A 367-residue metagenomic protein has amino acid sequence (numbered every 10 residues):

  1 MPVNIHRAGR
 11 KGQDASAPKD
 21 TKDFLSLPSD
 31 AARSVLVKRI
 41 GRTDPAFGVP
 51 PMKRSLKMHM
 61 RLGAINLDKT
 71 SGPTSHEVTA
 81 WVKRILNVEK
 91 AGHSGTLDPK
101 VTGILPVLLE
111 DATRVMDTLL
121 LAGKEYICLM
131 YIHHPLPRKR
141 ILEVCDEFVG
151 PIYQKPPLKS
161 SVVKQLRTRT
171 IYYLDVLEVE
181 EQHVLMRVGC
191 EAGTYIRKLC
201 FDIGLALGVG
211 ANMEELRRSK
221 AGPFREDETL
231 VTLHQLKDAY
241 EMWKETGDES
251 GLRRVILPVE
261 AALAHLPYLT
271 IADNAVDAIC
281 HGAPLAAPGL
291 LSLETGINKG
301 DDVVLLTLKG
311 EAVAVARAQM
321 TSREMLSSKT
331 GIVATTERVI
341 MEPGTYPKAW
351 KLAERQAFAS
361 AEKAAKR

Functional and structural regions predicted by a protein language model:
P2-T70, T74-G92, S161-L166, H183 (+2 more regions): Accessory RNA 3′-end/elbow-binding domains used by RNA modification enzymes
L86, K90-L119: Glycine/acidic-rich beta-strand-loop module
L105-D111, E143, S160, D175-L177 (+1 more regions): Active-site-adjacent structural elements in enzyme catalytic cores
V107, C128, L199, I279 (+1 more regions): Residue-level signal for inorganic ion chemistry
D111, M130-H134, D175-E178, V188-A192 (+1 more regions): Short, structured patches in soluble enzyme cores that scaffold and shape functional sites
A112-S160, E180: Acidic, low-complexity central loop/insert segments
V162-G193, R197-K198, D202-L205: The conserved catalytic core of RNA pseudouridine synthases
